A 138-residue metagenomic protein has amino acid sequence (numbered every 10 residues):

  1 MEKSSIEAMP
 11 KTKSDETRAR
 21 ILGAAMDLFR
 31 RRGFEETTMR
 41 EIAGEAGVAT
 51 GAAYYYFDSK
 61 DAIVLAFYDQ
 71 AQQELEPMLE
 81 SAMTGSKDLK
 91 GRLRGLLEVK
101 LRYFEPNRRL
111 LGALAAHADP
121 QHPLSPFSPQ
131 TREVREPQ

Functional and structural regions predicted by a protein language model:
M1-E16, G23, D27: N-terminal intrinsically disordered/low-complexity leader segments
E16, S59, D88, R92: Amphipathic alpha-helical recognition patches that constitute DNA-binding helices
R18-A19, M26, E80, L101: Solvent-exposed, non-membrane alpha-helical residues enriched in polar/charged side chains
R20, E74, R92: Charged catalytic carboxylate motif
R20, L28-A62, A66, Q70: Helix-turn-helix
F57, A116-Q121: Short helix-capping/turn signature of helix-turn-helix
A66, E80-A113, L124-S125, Q130-V134: Hydrophobic alpha-helical connector segments
